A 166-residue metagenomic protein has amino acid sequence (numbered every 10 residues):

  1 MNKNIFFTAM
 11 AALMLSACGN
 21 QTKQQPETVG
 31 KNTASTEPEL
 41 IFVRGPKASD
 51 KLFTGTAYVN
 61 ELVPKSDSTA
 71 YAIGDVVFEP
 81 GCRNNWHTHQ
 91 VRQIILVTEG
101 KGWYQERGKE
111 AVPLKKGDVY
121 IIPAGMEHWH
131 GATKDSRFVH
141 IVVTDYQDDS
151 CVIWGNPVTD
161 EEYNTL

Functional and structural regions predicted by a protein language model:
M1-N4: Positively charged n-region of N-terminal signal peptides that target proteins for export
S16-A17: C-terminal motif of bacterial Sec signal peptides marking the signal peptidase cleavage site
Q21-A70, I153-L166: A short, N-terminal "cap"/entry segment at the start of jelly-roll beta-barrel domains of the cupin/DSBH fold
D75-E79, H89-Y104, V143-D145: Short, conserved beta-strand element in jelly-roll/cupin
W103, A124-C151: Ligand-binding loop in jelly-roll beta-barrel domains
G108-G125: Short acidic-glycine-tyrosine-enriched beta hairpin
